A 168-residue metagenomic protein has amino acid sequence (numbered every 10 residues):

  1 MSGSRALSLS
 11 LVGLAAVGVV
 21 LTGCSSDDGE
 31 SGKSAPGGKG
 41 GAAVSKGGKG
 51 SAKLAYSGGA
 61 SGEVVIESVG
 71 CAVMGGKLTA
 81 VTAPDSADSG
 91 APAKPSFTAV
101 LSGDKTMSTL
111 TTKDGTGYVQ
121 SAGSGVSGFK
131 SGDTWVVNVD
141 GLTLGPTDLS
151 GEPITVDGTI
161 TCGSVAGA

Functional and structural regions predicted by a protein language model:
G3-G13, C24-A168: An extracellular/secretory-lumen and virion-surface interaction module
L14-G18: Alpha-helical transmembrane segments
